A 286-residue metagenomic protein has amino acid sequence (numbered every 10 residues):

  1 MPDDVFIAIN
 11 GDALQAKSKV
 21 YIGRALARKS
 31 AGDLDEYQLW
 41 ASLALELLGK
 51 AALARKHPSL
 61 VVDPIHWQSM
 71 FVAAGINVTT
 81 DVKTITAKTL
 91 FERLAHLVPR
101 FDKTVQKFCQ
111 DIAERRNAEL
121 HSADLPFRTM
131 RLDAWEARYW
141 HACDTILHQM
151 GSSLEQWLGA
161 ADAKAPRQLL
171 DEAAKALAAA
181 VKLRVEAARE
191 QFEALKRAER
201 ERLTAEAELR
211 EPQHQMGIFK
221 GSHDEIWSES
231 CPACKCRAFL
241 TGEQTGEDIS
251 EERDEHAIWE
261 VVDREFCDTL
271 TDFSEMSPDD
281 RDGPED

Functional and structural regions predicted by a protein language model:
M1-L43, R55, A187-E206: Charged alpha-helical initiation segments
V5-D12, A31-E36, K103-Q110, M130 (+2 more regions): Short, solvent-exposed segments of well-ordered alpha helices
A13, E36, H96-L158: Charge-enriched, short contiguous segments at helix-coil
L43-L45, V61-Q68, A134-W140: Amphipathic alpha-helical scaffolding segments
L48-K56, E119: Extended, well-ordered alpha-helical segments in internal regulatory regions
A54-R115: A broadly used, surface-exposed interaction patch
F127-D286: Polyanionic, low-complexity intrinsically disordered segments
